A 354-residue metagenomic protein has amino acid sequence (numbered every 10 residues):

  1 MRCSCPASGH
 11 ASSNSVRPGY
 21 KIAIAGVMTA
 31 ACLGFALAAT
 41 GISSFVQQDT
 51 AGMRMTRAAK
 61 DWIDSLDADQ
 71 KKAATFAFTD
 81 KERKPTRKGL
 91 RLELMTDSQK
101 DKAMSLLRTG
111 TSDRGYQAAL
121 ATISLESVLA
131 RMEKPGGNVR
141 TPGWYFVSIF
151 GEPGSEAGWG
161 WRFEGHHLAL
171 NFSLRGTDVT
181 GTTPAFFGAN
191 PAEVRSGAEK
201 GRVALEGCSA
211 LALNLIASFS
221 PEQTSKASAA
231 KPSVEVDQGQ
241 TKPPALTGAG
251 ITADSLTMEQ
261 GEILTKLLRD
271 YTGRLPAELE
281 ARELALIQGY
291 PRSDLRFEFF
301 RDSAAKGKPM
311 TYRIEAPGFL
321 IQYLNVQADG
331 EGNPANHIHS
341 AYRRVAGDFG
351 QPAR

Functional and structural regions predicted by a protein language model:
M1-Y20: N-terminal secretory signal peptides that target proteins for export/translocation
R2-S4, A31, G207: The N-terminal extracellular segments of secreted preproproteins, especially immediately downstream of signal
S8, N14-S15, M28, D61-D64 (+1 more regions): Generic secretory/membrane-interface signal
S15-P18, A30, A51: Residues at the start of alpha-helices and the adjacent loop-to-helix junctions
K21-A23, G41: Generic short N-terminal amphipathic or hydrophobic helices
A25-L37: Bacterial N-terminal signal peptides
G41-R354: A cross-kingdom marker for long, charged
